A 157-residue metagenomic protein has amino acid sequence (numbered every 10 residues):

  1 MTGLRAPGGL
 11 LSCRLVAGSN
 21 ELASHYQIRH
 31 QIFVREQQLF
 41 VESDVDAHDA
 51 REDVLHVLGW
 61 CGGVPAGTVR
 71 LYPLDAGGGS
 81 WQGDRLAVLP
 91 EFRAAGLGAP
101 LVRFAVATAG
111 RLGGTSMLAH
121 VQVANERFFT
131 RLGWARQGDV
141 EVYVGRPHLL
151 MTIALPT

Functional and structural regions predicted by a protein language model:
M1-V54, L58-V64, T157: Short amphipathic alpha-helix that is part of the acyltransferase structural core
R29, F129, W134: Conserved active-site tyrosine of GNAT-family acetyltransferases
R51, G77, Y143-P147: Short acidic/glycine-enriched loop/turn segments that link adjacent beta-strands
L58, V64-L74, G79-A87: Conserved beta-strand in the GNAT
V88, A94-A107, R131: Conserved acetyl-CoA-binding loop-helix of GNAT-fold acetyltransferases
V102, A109-Q122: Conserved GNAT acetyl-CoA-binding A-motif
H120, A135-T152: Conserved catalytic-core motifs of GNAT/GCN5-like acyltransferases
